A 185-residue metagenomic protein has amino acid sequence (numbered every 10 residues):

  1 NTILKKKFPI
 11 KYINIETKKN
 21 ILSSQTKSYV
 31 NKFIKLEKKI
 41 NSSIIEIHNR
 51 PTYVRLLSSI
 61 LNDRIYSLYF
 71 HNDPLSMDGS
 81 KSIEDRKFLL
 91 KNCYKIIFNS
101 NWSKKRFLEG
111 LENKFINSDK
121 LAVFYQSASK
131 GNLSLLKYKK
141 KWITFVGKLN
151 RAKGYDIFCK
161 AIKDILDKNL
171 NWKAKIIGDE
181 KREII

Functional and structural regions predicted by a protein language model:
N1-S24, D119-K120, D179-R182: N-terminal strand-loop element at the rim of the active site of nucleotide-sugar-dependent glycosyltransferases
K18-I44, V54: An amphipathic, basic-hydrophobic alpha-helix
I34-K35, P74, G79-F98: Membrane-proximal helix-turn-helix segments that form the acceptor-binding/catalytic region of lipid-linked
I47-Y53, F70: Short His-centered aromatic/hydrophobic patch
D78-K81, L108, K120-K141: Acidic anion/phosphate-binding donor-loop and adjacent secondary structure in glycosyltransferase catalytic cores
R86, K91-K120, A128-K130: A short, active-site helix/loop in glycosyltransferases that binds the activated sugar's phosphate group
L135-K153, C159-I162, K175: Conserved donor-binding/catalytic core segment of Leloir-type glycosyltransferases
V146, K173-I185: Glycosyltransferase donor-sugar binding loop
